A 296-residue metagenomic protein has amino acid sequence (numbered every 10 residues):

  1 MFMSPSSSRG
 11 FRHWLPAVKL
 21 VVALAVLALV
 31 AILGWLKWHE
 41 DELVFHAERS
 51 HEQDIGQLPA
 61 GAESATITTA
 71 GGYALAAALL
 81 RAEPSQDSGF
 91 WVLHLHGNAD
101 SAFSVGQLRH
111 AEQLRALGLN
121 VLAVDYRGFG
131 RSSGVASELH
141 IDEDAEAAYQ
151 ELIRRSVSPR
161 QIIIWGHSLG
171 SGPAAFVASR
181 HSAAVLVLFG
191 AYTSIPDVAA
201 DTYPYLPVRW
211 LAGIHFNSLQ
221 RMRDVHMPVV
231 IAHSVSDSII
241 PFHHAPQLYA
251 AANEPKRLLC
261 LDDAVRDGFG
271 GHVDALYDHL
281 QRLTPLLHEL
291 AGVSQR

Functional and structural regions predicted by a protein language model:
S4-V26: N-terminal Sec-pathway targeting helices
V21-T68: An N-terminal hydrophobic leader/cap segment in hydrolases
A70, A74-E151: Membrane-embedded segments
E151-R155, R160-Y205: Primarily recognizes the serine-hydrolase "nucleophile elbow" in alpha/beta-hydrolase and SGNH/GDSL folds
P207-R221, H226-M227: Active-site nucleophile elbow and catalytic-triad environment of alpha/beta-hydrolase enzymes
S218, M227, P241-A250: Short alpha-helix in the alpha/beta-hydrolase fold that links the catalytic acid
V225, I231-H233, D237: Short beta-strand/loop motif that positions the catalytic acidic residue of the alpha/beta-hydrolase fold
P246-A250, E254-R296: C-terminal catalytic histidine-bearing segment of alpha/beta-hydrolase fold enzymes
